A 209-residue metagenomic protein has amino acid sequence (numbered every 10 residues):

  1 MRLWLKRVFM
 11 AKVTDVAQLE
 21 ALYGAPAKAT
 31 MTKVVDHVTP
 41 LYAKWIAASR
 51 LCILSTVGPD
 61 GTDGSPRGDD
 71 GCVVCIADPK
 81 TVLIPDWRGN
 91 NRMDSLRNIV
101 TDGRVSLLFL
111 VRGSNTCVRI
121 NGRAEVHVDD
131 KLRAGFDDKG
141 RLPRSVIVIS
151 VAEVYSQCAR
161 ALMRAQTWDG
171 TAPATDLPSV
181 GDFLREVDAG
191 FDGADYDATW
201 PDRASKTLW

Functional and structural regions predicted by a protein language model:
R2-W209: Binding-site signature for planar aromatic cofactors or substrates
